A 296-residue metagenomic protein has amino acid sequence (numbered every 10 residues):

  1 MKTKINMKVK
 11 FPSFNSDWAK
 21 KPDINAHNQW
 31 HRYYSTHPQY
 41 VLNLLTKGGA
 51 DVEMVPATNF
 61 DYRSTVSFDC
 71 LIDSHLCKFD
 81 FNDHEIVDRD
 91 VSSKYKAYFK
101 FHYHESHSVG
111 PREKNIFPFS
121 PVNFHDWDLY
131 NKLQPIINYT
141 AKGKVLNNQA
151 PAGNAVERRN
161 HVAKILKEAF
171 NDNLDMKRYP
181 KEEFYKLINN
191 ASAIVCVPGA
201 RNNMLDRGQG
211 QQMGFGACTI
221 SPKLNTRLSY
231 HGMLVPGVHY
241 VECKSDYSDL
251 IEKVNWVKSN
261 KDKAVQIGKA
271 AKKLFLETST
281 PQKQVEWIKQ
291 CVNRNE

Functional and structural regions predicted by a protein language model:
K2-P236, Q282-E286: Nucleotide-sugar donor-binding catalytic core of glycosyltransferases
Q212, Y240, A271: Hydrophobic, well-ordered secondary-structure elements that form the walls of internal hydrophobic environments
P236-E242: A short acidic/histidine/glycine-rich donor-binding loop in glycosyltransferase catalytic cores
D246, T280-P281: Receiver (REC) domain switch/active-site region of two-component response regulators
D246-K263: C-terminal "capping" alpha-helix adjacent to the active site of nucleotide-linked donor transferases in cell-envelope
K263-E277: A short, well-ordered alpha-helix in the C-terminal region of glycosyltransferases
P281-E296: C-terminal alpha-helical cap of glycosyltransferases
